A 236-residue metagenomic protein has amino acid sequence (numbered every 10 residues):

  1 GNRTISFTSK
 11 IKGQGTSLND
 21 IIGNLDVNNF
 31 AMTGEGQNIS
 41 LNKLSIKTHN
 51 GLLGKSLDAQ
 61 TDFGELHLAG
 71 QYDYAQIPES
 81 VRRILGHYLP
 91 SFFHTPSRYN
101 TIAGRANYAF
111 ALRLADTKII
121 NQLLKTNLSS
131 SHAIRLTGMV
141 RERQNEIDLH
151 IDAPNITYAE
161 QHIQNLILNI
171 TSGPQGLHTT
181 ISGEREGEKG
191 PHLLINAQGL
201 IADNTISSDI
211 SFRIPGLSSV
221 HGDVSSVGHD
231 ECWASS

Functional and structural regions predicted by a protein language model:
G1-S236: Interface amphipathic segments
